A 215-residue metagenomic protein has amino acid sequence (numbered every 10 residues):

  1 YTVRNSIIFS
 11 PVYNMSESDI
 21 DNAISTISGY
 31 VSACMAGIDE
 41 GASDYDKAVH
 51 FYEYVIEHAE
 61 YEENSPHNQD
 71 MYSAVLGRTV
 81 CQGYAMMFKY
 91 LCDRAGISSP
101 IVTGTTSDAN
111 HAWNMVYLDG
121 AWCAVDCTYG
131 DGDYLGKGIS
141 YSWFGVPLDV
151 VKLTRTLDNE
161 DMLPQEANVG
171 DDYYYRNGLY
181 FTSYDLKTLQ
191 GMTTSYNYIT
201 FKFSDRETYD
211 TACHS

Functional and structural regions predicted by a protein language model:
Y1-A42, V151-S215: N-terminal accessory/pre-domain segments preceding catalytic cores
M15, E57-E62, C81, T105-A109 (+2 more regions): Solvent-exposed loop/turn segments at secondary-structure junctions within structured extracellular/periplasmic domains
E17-A74: Secondary-structure boundary elements
S18, V75-T79, I101-T103: Alpha-helix capping and helix-loop boundary segments enriched in small/acidic/polar residues
D44, A48, A85, Y209-D210: Generic alpha-helical secondary structure
Y52-I56, K89, H214: Generic solvent-exposed, charged/amphipathic alpha-helical segments that serve as macromolecular interface scaffolds
D70-Y84: A short, highly charged nucleic-acid-interacting micro-segment common to nuclease and nuclease-linked defense proteins
G83-V151: Hydrophobic/aromatic-rich core segments of domains that either
